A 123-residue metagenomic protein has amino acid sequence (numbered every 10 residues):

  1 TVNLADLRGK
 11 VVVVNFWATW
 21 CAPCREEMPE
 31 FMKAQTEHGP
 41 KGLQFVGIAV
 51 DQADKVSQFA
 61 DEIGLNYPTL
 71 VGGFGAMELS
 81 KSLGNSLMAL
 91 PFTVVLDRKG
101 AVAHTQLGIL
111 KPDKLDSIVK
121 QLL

Functional and structural regions predicted by a protein language model:
T1-V12, H38, S80-L83: A short beta-strand-turn-helix
V2, L7, F16-W17, F59 (+1 more regions): Conserved hydrophobic/aromatic "anchor" residues that stabilize well-ordered secondary structure elements
A5, V46-I48, L107: Surface-exposed loop and edge beta-strand positions of immunoglobulin-like domains
R8, F16-K33: Conserved redox-active cysteine motifs that mediate thiol-disulfide chemistry, especially di-cysteine Cys-X(1-2)-Cys
K10-V12, W17-W20, Q52, A89: Short pre-active-site segment immediately N-terminal to redox-active cysteine/selenocysteine motifs in thiol-based
R25-L65, F74-K81: Structural microenvironment flanking redox-active thiols in thiol-disulfide oxidoreductases
D61-N66, G72-K120: Thiol/disulfide oxidoreductase modules built on the thioredoxin-like
